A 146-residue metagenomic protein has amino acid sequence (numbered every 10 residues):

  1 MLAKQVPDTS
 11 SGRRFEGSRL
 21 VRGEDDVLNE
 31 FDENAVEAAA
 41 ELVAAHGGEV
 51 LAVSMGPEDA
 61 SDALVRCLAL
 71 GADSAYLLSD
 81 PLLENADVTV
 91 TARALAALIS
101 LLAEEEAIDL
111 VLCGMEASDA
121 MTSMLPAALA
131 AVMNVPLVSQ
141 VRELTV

Functional and structural regions predicted by a protein language model:
L2-V146: N-terminal glycine-rich FAD/FM-binding segment characteristic of electron-transfer flavoproteins
